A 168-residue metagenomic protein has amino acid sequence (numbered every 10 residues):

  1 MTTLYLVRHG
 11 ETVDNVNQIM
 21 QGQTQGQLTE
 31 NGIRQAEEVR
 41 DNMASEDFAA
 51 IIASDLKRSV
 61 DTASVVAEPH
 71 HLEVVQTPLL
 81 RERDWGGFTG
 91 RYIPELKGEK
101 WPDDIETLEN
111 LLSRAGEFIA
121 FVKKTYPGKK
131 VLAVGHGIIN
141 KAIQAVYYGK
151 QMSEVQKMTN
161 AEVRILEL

Functional and structural regions predicted by a protein language model:
T2-V7, E11-H70, E95, E99: Active-site-proximal alpha-helix that buttresses catalytic centers in soluble enzyme cores
L4, K129-G137: Generic beta-sheet signal
T12, I139-N140: Short active-site segment of divalent metal-dependent hydrolases/proteases that encodes the spacing between
V16-I19, A63, G86-G90, V146: Short aromatic-enriched loop/helix-cap "lid" or pocket-rim segments at secondary-structure transitions that line
A44-D47, V122-K130: Glycine-rich phosphate-binding loop signature in dinucleotide/nucleotide-binding domains
A53-S54, S113, V134-G135: Short beta-strand scaffold positions
E68-E117: Phosphate-handling substructures
Y148-L168: Domain-level recognition of soluble alpha/beta enzyme cores, biased toward histidine phosphatases/phosphomutases
